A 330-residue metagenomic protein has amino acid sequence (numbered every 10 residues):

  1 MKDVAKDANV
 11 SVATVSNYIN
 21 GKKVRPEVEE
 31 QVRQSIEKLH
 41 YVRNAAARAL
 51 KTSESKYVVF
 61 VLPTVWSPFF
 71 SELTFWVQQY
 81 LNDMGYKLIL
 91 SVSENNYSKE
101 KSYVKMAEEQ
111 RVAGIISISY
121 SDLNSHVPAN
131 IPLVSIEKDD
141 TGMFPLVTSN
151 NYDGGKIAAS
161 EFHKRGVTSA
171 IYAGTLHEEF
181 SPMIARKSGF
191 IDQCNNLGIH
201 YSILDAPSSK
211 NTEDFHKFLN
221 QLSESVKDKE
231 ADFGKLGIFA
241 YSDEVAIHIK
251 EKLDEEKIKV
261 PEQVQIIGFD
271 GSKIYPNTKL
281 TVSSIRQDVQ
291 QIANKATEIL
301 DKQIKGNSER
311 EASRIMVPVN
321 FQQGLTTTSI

Functional and structural regions predicted by a protein language model:
M1-E54: N-terminal helix-turn-helix DNA-binding module of bacterial transcription factors
Q31, F69-D83, G154-I157, S181-H200 (+2 more regions): Short, solvent-exposed amphipathic alpha-helices that sit in or adjacent to ligand/effector-binding or catalytic
E37-F75, M84, M106-E109: N-terminal helix-turn-helix/winged-helix DNA-binding helices and compositionally similar short basic alpha-helical
V104, R111-I118, I171-G174, E230-S242 (+1 more regions): Periplasmic-binding protein-like
I118-S160, H177, E244, D270-V282: Flexible loop/hinge segments that line or gate small-molecule binding clefts
P145-A173, D192, D214-K227, A246 (+1 more regions): Hydrophobic alpha-helical segments within soluble ligand-binding/sensing domains
A158-D205, E309-T328: An alpha-beta-alpha
E224-G237, Y241-I330: Flexible loop/turn connectors
